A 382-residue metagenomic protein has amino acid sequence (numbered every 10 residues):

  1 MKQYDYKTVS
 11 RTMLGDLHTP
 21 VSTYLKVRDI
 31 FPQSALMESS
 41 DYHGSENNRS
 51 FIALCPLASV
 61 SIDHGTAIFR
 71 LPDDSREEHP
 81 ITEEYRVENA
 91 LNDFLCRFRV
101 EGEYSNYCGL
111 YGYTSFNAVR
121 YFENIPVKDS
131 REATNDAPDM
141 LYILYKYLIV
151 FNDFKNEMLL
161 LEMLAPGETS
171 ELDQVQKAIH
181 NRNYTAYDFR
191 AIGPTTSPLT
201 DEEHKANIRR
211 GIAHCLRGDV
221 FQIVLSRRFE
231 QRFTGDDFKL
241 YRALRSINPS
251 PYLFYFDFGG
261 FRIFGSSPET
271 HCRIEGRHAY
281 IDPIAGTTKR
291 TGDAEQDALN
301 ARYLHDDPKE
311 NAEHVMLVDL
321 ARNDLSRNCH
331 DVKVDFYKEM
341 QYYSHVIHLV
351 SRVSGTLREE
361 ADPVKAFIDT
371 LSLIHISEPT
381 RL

Functional and structural regions predicted by a protein language model:
M1-S377, R381: Extended alpha-helical targeting/anchoring segments, especially N-terminal organellar/secretory targeting helices
